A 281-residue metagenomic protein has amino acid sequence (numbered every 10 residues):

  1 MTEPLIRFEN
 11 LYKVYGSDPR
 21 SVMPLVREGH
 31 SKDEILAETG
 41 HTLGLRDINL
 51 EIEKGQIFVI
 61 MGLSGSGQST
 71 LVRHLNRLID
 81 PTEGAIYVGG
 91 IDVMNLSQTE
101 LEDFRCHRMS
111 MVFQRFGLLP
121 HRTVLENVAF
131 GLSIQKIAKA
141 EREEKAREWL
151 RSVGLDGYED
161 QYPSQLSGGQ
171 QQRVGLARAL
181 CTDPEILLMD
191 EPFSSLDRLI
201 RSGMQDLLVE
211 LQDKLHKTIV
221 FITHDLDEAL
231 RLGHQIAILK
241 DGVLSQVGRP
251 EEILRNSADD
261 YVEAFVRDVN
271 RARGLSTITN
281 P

Functional and structural regions predicted by a protein language model:
R7, P24-E34, I91-D92, A129 (+2 more regions): Conserved ABC ATPase "signature" region
N76: Helix-to-loop junction immediately C-terminal to a conserved catalytic motif
G84-D92: Conserved ABC transporter NBD signature motif
Y162-L166, Q170: Conserved ABC ATPase signature
C181-E185: A short, proline-enriched helix->beta-strand linker immediately N-terminal to the Walker B motif in ABC-type P-loop
D241-G242: Conserved ABC ATPase "signature" C-loop
V247-G248, N256: ABC ATPase "signature
